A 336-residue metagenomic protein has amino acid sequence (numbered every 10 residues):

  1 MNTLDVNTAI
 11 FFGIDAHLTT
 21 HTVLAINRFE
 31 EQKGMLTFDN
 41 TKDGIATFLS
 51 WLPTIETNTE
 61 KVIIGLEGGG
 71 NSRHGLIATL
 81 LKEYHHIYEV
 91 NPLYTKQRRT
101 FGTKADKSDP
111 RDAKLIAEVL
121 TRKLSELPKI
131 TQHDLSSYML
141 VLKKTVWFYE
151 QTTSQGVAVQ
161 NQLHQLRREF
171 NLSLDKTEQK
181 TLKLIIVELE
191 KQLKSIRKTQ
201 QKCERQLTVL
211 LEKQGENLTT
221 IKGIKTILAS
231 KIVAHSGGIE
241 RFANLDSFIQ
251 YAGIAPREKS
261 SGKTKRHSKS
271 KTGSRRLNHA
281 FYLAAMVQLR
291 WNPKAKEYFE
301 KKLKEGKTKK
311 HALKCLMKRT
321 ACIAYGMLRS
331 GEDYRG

Functional and structural regions predicted by a protein language model:
N2-N27, I116: Gly/Thr-rich phosphate-binding beta-strand-loop-beta motif of the actin/hexokinase/Hsp70
H17-G44: Short glycine-rich, Thr/Ser-proximal phosphate-binding strand/loop in the N-terminal lobe of ATP-dependent enzymes
T22, S72-I77: Short, well-ordered alpha-helical microsegments
E60-G69: Short glycine-rich phosphate-binding loop at a beta-alpha junction
A78, Y88-N217: Long, charge-rich intrinsically disordered scaffolds of nucleic-acid metabolism proteins
T220, T226, K231-K309: Phosphate-backbone recognition surface of nucleic-acid-processing proteins
G262-K263, H267, F299-G336: Low-complexity, acidic/Ser/Thr- and charged residue-rich accessory regions of DNA metabolism proteins
